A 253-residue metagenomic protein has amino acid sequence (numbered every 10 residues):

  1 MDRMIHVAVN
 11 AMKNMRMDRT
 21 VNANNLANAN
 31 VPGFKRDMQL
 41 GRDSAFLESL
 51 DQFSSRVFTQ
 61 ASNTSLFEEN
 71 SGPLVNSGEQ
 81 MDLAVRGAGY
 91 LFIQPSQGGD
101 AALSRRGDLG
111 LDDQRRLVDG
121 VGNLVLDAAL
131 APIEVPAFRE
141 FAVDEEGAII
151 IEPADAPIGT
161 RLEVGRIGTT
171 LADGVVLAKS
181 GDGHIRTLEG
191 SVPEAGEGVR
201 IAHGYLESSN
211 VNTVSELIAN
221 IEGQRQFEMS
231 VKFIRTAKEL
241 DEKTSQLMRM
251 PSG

Functional and structural regions predicted by a protein language model:
M1-G253: Amphipathic alpha-helical polymerization modules
